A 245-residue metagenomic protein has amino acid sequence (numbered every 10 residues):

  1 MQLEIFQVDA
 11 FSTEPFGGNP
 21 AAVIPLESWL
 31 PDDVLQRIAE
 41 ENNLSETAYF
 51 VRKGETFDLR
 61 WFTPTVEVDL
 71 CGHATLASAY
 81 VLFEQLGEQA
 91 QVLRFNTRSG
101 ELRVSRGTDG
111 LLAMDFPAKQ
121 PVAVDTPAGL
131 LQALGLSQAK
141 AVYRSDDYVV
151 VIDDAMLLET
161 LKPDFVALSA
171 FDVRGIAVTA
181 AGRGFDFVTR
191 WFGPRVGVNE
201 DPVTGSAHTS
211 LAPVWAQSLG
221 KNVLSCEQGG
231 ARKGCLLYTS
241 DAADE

Functional and structural regions predicted by a protein language model:
M1-L70, L76-S240: Active-site proximal loop and beta-alpha junction motif in alpha/beta enzyme cores
D241-E245: A short, hydrophobic C-terminal helix/tail in secreted or cell-surface proteins
